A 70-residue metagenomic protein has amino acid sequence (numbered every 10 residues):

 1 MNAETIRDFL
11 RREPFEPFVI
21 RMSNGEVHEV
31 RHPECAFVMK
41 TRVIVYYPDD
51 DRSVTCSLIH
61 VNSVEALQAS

Functional and structural regions predicted by a protein language model:
M1-S70: Motif-centric detector for short Cys/His coordination patterns
